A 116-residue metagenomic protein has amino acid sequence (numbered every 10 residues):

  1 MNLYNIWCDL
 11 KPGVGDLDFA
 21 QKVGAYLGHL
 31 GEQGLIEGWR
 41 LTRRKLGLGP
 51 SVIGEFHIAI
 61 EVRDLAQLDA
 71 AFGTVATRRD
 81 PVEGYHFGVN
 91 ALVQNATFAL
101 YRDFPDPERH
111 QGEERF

Functional and structural regions predicted by a protein language model:
M1-N2, G49-V52: Short, flexible turn/loop "capping" segments at secondary-structure junctions
N2-D9: Active-site-flanking beta-strand signature of metal-NTP-handling nucleotidyl enzymes and homologous cyclase-like
I6, F19, V23, I58 (+1 more regions): Hydrophobic pocket/interface hotspot
L10-G13, V62-D64: Structural beta->alpha junctions
V14-L41: Short amphipathic alpha-helical segments
H29-E37, S51-I53, A59-Y101, R115: An amphipathic, aromatic/His-enriched active-site/gating alpha helix that lines ligand/cofactor pockets
T42-L48: Short, solvent-exposed loop/turn elements at beta->coil junctions and helix N-caps that rim active or binding pockets
P105-F116: Short, charged interaction patches at domain edges and termini
